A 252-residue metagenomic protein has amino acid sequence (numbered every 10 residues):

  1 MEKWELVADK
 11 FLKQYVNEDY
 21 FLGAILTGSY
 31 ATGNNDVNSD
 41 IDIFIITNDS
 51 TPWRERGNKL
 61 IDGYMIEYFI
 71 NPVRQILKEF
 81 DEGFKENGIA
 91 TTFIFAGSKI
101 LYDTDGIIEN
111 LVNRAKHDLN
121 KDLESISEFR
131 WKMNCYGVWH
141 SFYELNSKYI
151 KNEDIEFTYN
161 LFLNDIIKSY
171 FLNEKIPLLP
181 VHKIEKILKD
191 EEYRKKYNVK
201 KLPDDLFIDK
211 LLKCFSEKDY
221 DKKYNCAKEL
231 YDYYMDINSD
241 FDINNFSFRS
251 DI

Functional and structural regions predicted by a protein language model:
M1-L22, T27-S39, F44-I94: Metal-dependent nucleotidyltransferase catalytic core
W4-L12, N35, L101-N110, N238-R249: Short N-terminal helix-initiation segments at or just after the protein's N-terminus
E5-L6, G57, I61-I150: Conserved NTP/Mg2+-binding pocket subregion across the NTase superfamily
F21-G23, L111, F162, S169-Y170: Conserved short hydrophobic patches within well-ordered secondary structure
A31-T32, I41-I46, S50, G63-Y64 (+8 more regions): Solvent-exposed, non-transmembrane amphipathic alpha-helical segments
G33, S98, D103, L230-M235: Glycine-centered flexibility motif
S39-F44, K59-I61, L77-G88, V112 (+6 more regions): Generic alpha-helical propensity signal that fires on short helical segments and nearby coil/disordered stretches
N120-I252: Conserved nucleotidyltransferase catalytic core and NTase-mimicking acidic/glycine-rich helix/loop elements in nucleic
